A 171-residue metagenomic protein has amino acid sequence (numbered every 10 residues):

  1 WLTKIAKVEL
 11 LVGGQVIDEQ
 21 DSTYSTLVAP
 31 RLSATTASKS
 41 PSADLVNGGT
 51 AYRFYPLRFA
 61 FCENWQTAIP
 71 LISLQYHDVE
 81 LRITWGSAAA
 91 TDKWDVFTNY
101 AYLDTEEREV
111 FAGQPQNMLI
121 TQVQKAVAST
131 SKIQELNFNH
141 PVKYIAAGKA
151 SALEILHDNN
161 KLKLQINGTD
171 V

Functional and structural regions predicted by a protein language model:
W1-V171: Short, low-complexity Pro/Thr/Gly
